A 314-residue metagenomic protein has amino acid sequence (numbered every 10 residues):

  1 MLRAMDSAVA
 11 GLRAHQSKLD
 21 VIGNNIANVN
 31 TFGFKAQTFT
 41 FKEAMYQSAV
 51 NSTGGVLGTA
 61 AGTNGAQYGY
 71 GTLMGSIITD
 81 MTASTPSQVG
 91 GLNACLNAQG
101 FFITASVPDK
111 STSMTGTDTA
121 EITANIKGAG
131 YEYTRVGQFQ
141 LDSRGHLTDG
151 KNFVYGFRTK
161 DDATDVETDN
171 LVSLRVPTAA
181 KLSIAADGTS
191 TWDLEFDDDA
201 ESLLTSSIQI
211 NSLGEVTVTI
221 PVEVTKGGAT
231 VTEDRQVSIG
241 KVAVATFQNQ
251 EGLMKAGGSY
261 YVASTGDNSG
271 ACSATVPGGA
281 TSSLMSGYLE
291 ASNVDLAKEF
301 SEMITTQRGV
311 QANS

Functional and structural regions predicted by a protein language model:
M1-D169, S202-S314: Amphipathic alpha-helical polymerization modules
S190-L194: Short linear proline/tyrosine/threonine-rich motifs used for host-factor recruitment and membrane trafficking/assembly
D199: Acidic, contiguous internal or C-terminal segments within carbohydrate-active enzymes that form a structured patch used
